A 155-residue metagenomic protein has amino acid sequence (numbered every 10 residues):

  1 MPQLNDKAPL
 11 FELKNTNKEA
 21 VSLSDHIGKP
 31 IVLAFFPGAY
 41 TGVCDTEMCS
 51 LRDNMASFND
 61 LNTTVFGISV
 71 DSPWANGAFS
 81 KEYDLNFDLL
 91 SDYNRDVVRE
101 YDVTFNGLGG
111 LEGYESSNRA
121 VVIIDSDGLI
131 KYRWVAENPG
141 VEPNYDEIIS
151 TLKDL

Functional and structural regions predicted by a protein language model:
M1-L155: Chalcogenol-based redox active-site neighborhoods
